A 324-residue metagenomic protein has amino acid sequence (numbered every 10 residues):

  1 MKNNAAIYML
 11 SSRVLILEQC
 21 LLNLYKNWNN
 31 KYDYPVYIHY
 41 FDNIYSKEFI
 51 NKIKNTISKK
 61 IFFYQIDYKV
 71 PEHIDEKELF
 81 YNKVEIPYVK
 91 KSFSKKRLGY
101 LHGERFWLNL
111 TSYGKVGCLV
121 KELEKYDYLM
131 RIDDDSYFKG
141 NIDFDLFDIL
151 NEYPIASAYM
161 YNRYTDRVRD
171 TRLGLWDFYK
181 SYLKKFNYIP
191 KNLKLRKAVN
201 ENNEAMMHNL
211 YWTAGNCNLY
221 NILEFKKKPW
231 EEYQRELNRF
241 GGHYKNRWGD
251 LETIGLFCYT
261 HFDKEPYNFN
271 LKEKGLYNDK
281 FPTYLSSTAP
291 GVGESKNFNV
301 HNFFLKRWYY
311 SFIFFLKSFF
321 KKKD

Functional and structural regions predicted by a protein language model:
M1-L22: N-proximal low-complexity "stem/linker" segments adjacent to membrane-targeting elements
N23-D33, T56: Short, acidic, metal-binding catalytic loop of nucleotide-sugar glycosyltransferases
P35-N43: Short internal beta-strands
S46-K59: Short, aromatic/basic amphipathic alpha-helical patches
T56-K125: Active-site-proximal specificity loops/subdomain of glycosyltransferases
G99-N109, S136-R239, R247, L251 (+1 more regions): Conserved catalytic core of nucleotide-sugar-dependent glycosyltransferases
K125-K139: Short beta-strand-to-loop acidic/aromatic patch adjacent to the donor-nucleotide binding site
T213, P229-D324: C-terminal catalytic/acceptor-binding lobe
